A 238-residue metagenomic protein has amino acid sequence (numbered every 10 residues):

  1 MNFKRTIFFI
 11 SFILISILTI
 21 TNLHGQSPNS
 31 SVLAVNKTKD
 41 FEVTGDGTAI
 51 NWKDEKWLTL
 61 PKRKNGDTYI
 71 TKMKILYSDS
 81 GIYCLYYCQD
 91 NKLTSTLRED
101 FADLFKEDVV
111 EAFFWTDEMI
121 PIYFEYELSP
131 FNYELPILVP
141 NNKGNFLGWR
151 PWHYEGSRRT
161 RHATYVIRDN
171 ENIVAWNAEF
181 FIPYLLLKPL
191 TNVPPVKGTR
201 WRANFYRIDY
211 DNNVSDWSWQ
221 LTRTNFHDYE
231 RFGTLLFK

Functional and structural regions predicted by a protein language model:
M1-P28: Bacterial Sec-dependent N-terminal signal peptides
G25-K238: Structural preference for beta-rich elements and adjacent junctions enriched in aromatics
